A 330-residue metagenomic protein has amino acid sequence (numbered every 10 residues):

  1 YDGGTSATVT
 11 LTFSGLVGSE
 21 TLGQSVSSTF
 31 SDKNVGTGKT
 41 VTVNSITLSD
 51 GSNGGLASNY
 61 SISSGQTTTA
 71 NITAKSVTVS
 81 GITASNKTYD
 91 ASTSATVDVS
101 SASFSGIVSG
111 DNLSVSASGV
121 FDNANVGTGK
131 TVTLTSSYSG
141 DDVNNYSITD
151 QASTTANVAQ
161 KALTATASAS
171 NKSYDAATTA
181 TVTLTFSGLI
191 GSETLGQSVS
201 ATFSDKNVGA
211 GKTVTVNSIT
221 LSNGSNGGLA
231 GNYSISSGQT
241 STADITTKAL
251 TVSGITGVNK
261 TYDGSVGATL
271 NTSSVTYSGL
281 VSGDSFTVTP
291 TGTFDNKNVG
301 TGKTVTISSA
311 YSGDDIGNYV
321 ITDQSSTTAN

Functional and structural regions predicted by a protein language model:
Y1-N330: Short loop/turn motifs that initiate or flank beta-strands
